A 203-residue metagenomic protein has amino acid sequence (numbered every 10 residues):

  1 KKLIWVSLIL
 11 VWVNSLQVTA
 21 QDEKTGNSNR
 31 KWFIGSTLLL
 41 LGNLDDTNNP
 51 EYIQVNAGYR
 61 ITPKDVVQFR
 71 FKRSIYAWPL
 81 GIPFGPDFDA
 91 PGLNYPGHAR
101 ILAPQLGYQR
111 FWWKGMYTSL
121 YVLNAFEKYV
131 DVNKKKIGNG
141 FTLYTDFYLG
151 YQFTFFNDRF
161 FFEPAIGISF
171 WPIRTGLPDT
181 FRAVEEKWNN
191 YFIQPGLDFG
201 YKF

Functional and structural regions predicted by a protein language model:
K1-R30: Cleavable N-terminal export/targeting peptides
A20-F84: Short glycine/proline- and aromatic-enriched beta-strand/turn motifs that initiate or cap beta-hairpins
R30-W32, N49-I53, H98-L102, N139-T145 (+1 more regions): Residues that define the transmembrane beta-barrel architecture of outer-membrane proteins
G35-L40, D87-P91, D131-K134, D179-A183: Extracytoplasmic loops and strand-loop junctions of Gram-negative outer membrane beta-barrel proteins
N56-I166: Gram-negative (and chloroplast) outer-membrane scaffold detector with strong preference for beta-barrel transmembrane
F161, N189-F203: Outer-membrane beta-barrel "beta-signal"
G167-W171: Charged, low-complexity C-terminal accessory regions
R174-W188: A short acidic/glycine-rich loop-to-helix N-cap element
